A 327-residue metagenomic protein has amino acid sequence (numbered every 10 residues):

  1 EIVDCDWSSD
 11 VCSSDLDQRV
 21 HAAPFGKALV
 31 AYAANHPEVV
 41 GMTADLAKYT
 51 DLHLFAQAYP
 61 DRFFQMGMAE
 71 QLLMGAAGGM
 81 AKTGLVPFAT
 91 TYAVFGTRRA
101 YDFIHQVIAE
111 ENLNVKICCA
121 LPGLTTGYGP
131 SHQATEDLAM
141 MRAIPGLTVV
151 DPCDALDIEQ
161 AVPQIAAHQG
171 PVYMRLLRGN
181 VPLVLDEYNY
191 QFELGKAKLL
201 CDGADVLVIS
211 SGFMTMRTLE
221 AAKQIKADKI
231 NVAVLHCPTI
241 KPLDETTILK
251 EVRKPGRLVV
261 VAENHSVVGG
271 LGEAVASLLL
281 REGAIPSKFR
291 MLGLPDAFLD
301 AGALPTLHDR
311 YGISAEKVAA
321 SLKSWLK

Functional and structural regions predicted by a protein language model:
E1-V11: Single conserved hydrophobic/aromatic residue that forms the stacking wall/gate of nucleotide- or nucleobase-binding
I2-V3, D15, T148, V208 (+2 more regions): Short, flexible active-site loop motifs that bind/organize anionic cofactors or intermediates
D4-C5, Q133, A284, R310: Generic detector of ordered secondary-structure context
D6, G67, H236: Conserved acidic functional residues
S9-R175, N180, Q191: Thiamine diphosphate
A23-P24, N35-E38, T43, K48-Q57 (+2 more regions): Thiamine diphosphate
